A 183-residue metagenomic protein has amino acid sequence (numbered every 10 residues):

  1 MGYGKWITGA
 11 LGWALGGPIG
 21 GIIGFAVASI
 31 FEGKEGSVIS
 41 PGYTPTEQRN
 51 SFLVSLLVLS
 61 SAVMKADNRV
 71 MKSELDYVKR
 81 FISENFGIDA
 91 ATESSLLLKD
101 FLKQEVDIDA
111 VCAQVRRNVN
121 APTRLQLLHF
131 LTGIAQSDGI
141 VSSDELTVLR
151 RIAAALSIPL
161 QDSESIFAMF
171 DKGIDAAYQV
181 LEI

Functional and structural regions predicted by a protein language model:
M1-K65, R69-I183: Small-residue-enriched hydrophobic alpha-helices in membranes
